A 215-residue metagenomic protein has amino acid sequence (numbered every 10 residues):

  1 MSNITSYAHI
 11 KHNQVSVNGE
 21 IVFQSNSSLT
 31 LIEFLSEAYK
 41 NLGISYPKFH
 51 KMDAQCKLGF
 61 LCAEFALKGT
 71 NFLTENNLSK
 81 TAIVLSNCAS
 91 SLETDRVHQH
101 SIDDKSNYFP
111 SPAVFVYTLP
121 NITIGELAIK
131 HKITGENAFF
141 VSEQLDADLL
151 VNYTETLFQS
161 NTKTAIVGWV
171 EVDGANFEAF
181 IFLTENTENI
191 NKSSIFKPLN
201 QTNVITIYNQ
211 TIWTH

Functional and structural regions predicted by a protein language model:
M1-H215: Conserved "HGTGT" condensation-loop signature of ketosynthase/thiolase-family condensing enzymes that catalyze
